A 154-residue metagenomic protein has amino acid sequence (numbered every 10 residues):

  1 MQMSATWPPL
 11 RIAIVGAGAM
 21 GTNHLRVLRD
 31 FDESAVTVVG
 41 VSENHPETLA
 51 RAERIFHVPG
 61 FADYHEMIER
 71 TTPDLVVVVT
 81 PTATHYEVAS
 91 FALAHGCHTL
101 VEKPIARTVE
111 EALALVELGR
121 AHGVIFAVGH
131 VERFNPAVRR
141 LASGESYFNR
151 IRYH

Functional and structural regions predicted by a protein language model:
M1-I55: N-terminal Rossmann-like dinucleotide-binding module
G21, L49, H85, A112 (+1 more regions): A general structural signal for well-ordered alpha-helical segments in protein cores
H24, V58-L118: Beta-loop-alpha module in the N-terminal Rossmann-like domain of NAD(P)-dependent dehydrogenases, especially those
F31-D32, C97, E145: Active-site catalytic pocket residues across diverse enzymes, especially alpha/beta-hydrolases
V36, C97, V124-I125: Short, well-ordered coil/turn segments that N-cap beta-strands
V39, D74, R152: Conserved acidic residues
A106-H154: A contiguous active-site-proximal alpha/beta segment in oxidoreductase catalytic domains
